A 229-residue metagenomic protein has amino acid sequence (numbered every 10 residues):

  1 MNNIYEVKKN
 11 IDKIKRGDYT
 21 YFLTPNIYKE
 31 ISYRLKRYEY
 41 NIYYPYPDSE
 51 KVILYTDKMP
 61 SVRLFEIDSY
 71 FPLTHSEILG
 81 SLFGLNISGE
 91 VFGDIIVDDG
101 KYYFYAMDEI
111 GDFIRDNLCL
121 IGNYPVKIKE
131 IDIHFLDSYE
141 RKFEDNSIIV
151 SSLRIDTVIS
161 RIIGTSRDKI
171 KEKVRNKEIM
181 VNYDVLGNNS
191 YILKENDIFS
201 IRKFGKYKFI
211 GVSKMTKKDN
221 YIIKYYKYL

Functional and structural regions predicted by a protein language model:
M1-D156, I162, V185, I201 (+1 more regions): Ferredoxin-like alpha/beta domains used as RNA- or RNAP-binding modules
S152-F204: Basic (Lys/Arg-enriched) interaction patch that binds polyanionic ligands
